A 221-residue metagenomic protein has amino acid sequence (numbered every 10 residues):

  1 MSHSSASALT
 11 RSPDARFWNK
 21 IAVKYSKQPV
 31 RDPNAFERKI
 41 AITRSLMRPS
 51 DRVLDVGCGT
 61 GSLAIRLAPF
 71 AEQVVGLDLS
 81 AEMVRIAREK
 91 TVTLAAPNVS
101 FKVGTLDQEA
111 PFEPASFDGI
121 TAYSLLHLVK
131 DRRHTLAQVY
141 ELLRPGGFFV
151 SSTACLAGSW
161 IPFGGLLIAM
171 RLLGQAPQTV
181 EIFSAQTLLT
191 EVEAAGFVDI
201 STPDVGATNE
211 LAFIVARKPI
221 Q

Functional and structural regions predicted by a protein language model:
S2-P49, A157, G206: Conserved class I S-adenosyl-L-methionine
L54, T60-Q108: Class I SAM-dependent methyltransferase SAM/SAH-binding core
P111-G119: A short acidic, Gly/Pro-enriched loop at the edge of an enzyme's catalytic core that lines a small-molecule cofactor
G119-D131: A short SAM/SAH-binding and catalytic strip from SAM-dependent methyltransferases
R133-P145: A short glycine-rich, Lys/Arg-flanked "PGG" loop and its adjoining helix->strand segment in the class I
V150-L172: Conserved class I S-adenosyl-L-methionine
V180-A195: Short alpha-helix
A195-Q221: Core SAM-dependent methyltransferase catalytic element
